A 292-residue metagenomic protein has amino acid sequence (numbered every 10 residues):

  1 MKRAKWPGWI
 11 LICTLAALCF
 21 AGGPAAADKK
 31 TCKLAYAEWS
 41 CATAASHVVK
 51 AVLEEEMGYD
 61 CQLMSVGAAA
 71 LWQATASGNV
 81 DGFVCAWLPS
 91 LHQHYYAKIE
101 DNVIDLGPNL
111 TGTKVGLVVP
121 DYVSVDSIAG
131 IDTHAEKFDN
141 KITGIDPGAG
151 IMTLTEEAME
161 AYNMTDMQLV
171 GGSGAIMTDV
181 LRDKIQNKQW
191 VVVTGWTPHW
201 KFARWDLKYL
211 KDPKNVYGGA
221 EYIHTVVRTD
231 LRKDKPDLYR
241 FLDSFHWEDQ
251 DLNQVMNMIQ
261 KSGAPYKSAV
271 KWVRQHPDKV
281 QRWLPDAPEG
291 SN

Functional and structural regions predicted by a protein language model:
I10-A21: Bacterial N-terminal signal peptides
D28-C41, Y59-M64, D139-T143, L242: Short, well-ordered beta-strand elements
W39-S40, D60-A74, Q168-V180: Short helix-initiation/N-cap motifs at beta->coil->alpha
H47, V52, A69-F83, E157 (+1 more regions): Short helices/loops that flank or line small-molecule/ion binding pockets
V49-G58, T133-L169, R274: Ligand-binding cleft/hinge of the Venus flytrap
V84-I99, D183-K208: A ligand-binding cleft/hinge motif common to bilobed small-molecule-binding domains
D101-G148: A conserved helix-loop-strand patch within extracytoplasmic ligand-binding domains of the periplasmic binding
K114-S124, E221-K235: A bilobed periplasmic-binding-protein/Venus flytrap-type ligand-binding module shared by bacterial periplasmic
